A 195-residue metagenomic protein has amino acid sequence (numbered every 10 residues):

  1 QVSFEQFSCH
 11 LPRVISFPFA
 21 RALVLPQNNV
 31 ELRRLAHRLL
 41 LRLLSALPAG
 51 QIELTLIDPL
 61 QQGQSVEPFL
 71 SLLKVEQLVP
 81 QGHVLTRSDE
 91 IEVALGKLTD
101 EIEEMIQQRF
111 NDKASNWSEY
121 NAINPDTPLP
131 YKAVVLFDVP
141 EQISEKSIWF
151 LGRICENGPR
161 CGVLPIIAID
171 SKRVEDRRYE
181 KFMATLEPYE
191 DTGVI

Functional and structural regions predicted by a protein language model:
V2-S115, N124-I195: P-loop NTPase catalytic phosphate-binding loop
